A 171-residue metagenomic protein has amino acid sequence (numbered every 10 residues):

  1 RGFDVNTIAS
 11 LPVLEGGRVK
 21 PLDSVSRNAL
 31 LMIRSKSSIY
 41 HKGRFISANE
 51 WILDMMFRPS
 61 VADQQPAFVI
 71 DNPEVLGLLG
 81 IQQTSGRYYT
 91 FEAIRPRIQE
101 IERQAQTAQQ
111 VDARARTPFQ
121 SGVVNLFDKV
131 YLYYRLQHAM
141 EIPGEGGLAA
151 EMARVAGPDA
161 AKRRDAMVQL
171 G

Functional and structural regions predicted by a protein language model:
R1-G171: Soluble extramembrane regions of membrane proteins in the secretory/endomembrane system
